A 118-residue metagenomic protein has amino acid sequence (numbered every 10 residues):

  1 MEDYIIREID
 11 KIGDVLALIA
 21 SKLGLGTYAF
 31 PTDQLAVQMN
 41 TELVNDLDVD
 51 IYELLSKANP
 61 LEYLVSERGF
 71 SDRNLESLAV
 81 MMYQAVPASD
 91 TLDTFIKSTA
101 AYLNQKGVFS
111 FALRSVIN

Functional and structural regions predicted by a protein language model:
M1-L75, A101-Y102, I117: N-terminal alpha-helical interaction modules that lie
L61-F95: Charged low-complexity stretches with an acidic bias
M82-N118: Amphipathic alpha-helical binding modules
